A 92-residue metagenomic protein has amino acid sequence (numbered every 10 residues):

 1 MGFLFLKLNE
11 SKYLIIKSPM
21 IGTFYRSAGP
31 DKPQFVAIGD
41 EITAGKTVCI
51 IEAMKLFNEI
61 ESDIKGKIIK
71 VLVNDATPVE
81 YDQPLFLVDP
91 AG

Functional and structural regions predicted by a protein language model:
F3-G92: Structured functional modules or segments
